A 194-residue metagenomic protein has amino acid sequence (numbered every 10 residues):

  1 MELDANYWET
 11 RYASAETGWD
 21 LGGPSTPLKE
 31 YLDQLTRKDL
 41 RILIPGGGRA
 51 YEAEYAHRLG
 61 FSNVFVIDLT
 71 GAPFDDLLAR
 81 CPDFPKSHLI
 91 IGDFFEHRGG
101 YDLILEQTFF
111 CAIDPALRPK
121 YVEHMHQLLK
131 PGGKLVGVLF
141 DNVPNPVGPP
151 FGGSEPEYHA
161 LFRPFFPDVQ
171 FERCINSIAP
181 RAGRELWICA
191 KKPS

Functional and structural regions predicted by a protein language model:
M1-I44, G48-G99, I113-S194: Class I (Rossmann-like) S-adenosyl-L-methionine-dependent methyltransferase catalytic domain, capturing the SAM-binding
D102: Conserved acidic residues
L105: A conserved beta-strand element that flanks and buttresses the S-adenosyl-L-methionine
T108, A112: Short catalytic micro-motifs in class I SAM-dependent methyltransferases
